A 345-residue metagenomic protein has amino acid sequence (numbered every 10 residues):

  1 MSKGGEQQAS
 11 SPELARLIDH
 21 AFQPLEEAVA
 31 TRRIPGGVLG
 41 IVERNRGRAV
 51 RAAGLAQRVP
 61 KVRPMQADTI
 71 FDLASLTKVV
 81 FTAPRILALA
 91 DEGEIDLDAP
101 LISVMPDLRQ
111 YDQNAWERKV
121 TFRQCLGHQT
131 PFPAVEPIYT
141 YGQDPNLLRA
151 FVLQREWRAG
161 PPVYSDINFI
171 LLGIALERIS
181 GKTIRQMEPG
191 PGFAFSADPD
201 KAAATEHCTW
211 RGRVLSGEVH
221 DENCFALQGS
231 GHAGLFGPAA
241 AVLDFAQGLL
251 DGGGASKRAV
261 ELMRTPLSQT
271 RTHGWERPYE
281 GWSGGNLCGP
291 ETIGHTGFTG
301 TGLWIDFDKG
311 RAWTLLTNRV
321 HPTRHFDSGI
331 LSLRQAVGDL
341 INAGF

Functional and structural regions predicted by a protein language model:
M1-I18, H273: Short, compositionally biased leader-like segments
I18-E26: Short amphipathic alpha-helical segments
E26-P64, P84, L97, G127 (+5 more regions): A short, well-structured edge-of-sheet supersecondary motif
E27-G40, P60-Q124, R155-I167, S230-A233 (+1 more regions): Short active-site loop at a secondary-structure junction that contains or immediately precedes the catalytic residue(s)
L39-R46, D72-E94, P100, C125 (+3 more regions): Alpha-helical scaffold elements that line and support the substrate/ligand-binding pocket of soluble hydrolases
V50-A53, Q57, D112-T292: Short, surface-exposed loop or secondary-structure junction motifs that flank catalytic or metal-binding residues
L73, V79-V80, I293-G294, T301-I305: His/acidic/aromatic-lined binding-pocket segments of jelly-roll/cupin-type domains and related regulatory beta-sandwich
T296-F345: Structured C-terminal helix/loop/strand segments within mature extracytoplasmic catalytic/sensor domains
